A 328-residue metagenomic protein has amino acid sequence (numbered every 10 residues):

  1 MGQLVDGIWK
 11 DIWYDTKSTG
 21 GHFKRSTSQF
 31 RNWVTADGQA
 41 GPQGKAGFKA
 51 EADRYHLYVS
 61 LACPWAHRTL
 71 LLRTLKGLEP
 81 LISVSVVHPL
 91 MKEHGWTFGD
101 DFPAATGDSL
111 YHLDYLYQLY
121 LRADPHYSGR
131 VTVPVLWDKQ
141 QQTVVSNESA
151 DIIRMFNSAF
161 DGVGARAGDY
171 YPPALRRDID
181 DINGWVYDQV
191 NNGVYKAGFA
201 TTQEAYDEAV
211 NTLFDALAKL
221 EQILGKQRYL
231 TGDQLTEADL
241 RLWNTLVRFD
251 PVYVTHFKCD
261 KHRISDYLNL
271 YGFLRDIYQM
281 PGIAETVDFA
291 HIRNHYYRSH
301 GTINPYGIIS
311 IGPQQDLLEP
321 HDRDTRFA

Functional and structural regions predicted by a protein language model:
M1-A328: C-terminal alpha-helical interaction module
